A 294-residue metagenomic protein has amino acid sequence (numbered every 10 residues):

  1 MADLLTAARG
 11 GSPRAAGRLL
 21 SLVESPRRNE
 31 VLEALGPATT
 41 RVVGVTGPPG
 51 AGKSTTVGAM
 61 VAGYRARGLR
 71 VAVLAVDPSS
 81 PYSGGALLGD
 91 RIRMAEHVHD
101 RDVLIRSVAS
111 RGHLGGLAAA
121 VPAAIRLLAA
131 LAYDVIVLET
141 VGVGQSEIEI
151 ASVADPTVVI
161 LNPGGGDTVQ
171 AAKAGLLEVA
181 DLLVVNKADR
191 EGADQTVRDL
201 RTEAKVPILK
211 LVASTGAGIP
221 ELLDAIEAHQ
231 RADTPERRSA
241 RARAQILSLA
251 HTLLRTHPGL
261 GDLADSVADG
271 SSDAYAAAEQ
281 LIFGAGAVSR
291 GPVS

Functional and structural regions predicted by a protein language model:
A2-A51, T56, M60-S146, V153-V159 (+1 more regions): Nucleotide-state-sensitive switch-loop elements of NTP-binding domains
L4-L5, V108, P207-L211, P235-E236: Short hinge/gating elements
T6, G17, S21, G58 (+16 more regions): Solvent-exposed alpha-helical segments within well-ordered globular domains of core cellular machineries
G10, R111, P163, R190 (+1 more regions): Short, surface-exposed acidic/glycine-rich loop or hinge patches that mediate macromolecular interfaces
L128, T140-A180, V185, G192-L200: Conserved P-loop NTPase nucleotide-binding/switch module
V179-R231: Canonical P-loop GTPase G-domain recognition
E221-V293: Long, well-ordered amphipathic alpha-helical subdomains in the mid-to-C-terminal portions of large enzyme subunits
